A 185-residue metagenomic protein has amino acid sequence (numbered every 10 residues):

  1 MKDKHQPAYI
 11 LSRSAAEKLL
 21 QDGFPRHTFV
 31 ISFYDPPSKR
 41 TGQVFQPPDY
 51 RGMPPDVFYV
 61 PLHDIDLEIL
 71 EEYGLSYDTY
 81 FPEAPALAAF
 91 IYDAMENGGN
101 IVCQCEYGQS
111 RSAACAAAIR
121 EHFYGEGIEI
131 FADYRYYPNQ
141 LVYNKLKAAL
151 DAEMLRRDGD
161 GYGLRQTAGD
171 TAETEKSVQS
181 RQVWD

Functional and structural regions predicted by a protein language model:
M1-V60: Glycine-rich, flexible N-terminal cofactor/catalytic loop recognition
P36, D64, E106-Q109, Y134-Y137: Short beta-alpha junction loops
K39-T41, E68, Q109-A114: Short catalytic/ligand-binding loop motif for oxyanion handling, primarily in non-cytosolic enzymes, centered on
G42-E68, E96-G99, G169-S177, W184: Long, contiguous secondary-structure blocks with strong helical propensity
V44-P47, A116-R120: Short, glycine/charged-enriched secondary-structure capping and boundary segments
F58-V102: Helix-loop module immediately N-terminal to the HCX5R catalytic loop in PTP-like cysteine phosphatase domains
Y92-N100, R120-D185: PTP/DSP superfamily signal
I101-A118: A phosphate-binding catalytic loop at a beta-strand-loop-alpha-helix junction that coordinates phosphoryl groups
